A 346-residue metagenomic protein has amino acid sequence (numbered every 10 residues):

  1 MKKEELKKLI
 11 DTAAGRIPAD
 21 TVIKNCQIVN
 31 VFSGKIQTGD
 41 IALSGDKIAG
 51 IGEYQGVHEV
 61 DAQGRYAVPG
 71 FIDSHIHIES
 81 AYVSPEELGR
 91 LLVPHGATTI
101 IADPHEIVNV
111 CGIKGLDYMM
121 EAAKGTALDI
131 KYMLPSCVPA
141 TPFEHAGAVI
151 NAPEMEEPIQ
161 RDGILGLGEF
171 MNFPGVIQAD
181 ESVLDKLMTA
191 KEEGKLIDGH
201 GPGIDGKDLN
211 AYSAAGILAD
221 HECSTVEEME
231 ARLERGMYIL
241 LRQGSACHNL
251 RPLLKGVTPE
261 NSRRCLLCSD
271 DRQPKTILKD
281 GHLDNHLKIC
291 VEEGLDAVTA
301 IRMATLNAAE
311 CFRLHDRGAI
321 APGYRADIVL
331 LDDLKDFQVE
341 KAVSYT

Functional and structural regions predicted by a protein language model:
K2-P69: Histidine-rich, glycine-flanked metal-binding segment
K3-A13, L88-L196, E260: Divalent-metal coordination cores built from histidine and acidic residues
C26, D46, G64, H75 (+6 more regions): Divalent metal-coordination and catalytic microenvironments
R65-L88: Di-metal (Zn2+ and/or Mg2+/Mn2+) metal-binding site signature of metallo-dependent hydrolases with the MBL/beta-CASP
C111-G115, T141-G147, Q178-S182, D208-Y212 (+4 more regions): Short acidic, glycine/serine/threonine-rich loops at helix termini
E169-F173, I197-H200, S213, I217-K288: Active-site neighborhoods of metal-dependent hydrolases
G256-L331: His/Asp/Glu-enriched, well-ordered alpha-helical/loop segment that forms or immediately abuts the divalent-metal
Y345-T346: Conserved small/polar residues in nucleotide/adenosyl-binding loops
